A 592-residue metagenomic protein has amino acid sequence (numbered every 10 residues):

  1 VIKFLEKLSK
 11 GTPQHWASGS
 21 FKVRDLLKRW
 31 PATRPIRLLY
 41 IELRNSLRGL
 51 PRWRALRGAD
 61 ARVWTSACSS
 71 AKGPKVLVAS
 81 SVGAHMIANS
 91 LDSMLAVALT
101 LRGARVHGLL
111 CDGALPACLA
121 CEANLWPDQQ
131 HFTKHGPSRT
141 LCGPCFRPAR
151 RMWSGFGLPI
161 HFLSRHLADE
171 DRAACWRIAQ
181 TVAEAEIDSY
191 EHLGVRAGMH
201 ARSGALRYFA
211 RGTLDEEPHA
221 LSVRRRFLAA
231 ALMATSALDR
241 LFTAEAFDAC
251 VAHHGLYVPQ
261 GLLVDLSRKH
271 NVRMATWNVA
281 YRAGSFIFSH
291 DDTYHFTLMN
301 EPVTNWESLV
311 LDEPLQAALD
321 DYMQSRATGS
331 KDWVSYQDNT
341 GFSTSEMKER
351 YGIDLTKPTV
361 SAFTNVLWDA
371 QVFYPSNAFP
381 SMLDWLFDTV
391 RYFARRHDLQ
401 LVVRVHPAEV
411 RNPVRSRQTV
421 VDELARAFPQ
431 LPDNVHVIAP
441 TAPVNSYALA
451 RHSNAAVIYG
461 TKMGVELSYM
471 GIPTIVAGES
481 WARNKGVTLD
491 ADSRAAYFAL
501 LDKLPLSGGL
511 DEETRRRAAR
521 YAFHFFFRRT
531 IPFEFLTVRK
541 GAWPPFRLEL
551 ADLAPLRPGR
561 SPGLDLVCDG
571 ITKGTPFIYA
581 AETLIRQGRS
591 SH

Functional and structural regions predicted by a protein language model:
V1-K75, A79, A98, R102-A231 (+3 more regions): Conserved N-terminal ligand/cofactor-binding loop architecture of enzyme catalytic domains
S81-L91, A252, Q371-F373: A short, glycine/small-residue-rich beta-strand->loop->alpha-helix junction that serves as a flexible
H85-G108, D112, V264, F379-A394: Histidine-anchored nucleotide/phosphate-binding helix
L228-A244, D354-L355, S376-N377, R415-V465 (+1 more regions): Donor nucleotide-activated moiety binding/catalytic core segment of transferases that use nucleotide-activated donors
A234-S289: Conserved nucleotide-sugar donor-interacting segment of glycosyltransferase catalytic cores, predominantly GT-B
P259, N278, S285, A442-L489: A donor-sugar binding/catalytic signature common to diverse glycosyltransferases and related nucleotide-sugar
F288, I475-R520: Nucleotide-sugar donor-binding patch of glycosyltransferase catalytic domains
A327-R426: Conserved catalytic-core segment of nucleotide-activated headgroup transferases in glycan assembly
